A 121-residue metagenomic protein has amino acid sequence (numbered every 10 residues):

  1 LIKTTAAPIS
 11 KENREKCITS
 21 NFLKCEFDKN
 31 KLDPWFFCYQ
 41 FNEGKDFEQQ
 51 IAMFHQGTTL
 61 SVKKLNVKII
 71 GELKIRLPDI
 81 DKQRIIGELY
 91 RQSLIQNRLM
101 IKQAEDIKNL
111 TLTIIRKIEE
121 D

Functional and structural regions predicted by a protein language model:
I2-N42: A short beta-sheet element
K16-L23, G57-R84: A short glycine-rich beta-alpha junction/loop motif
P34-C38, K68-E105: Amphipathic alpha-helical segments
P34-M53, T59: Glycine- and charge-enriched low-complexity intrinsically disordered segments
G44-E48, I69-K74, G87, K117-D121: A general structural signal for short secondary-structure boundary/capping elements
H55-Q56, E105: Ligand-binding clefts/hinges and TM-proximal coupling segments of bilobed small-molecule sensing domains
L99-D121: Short amphipathic coiled-coil heptad-repeat segments
